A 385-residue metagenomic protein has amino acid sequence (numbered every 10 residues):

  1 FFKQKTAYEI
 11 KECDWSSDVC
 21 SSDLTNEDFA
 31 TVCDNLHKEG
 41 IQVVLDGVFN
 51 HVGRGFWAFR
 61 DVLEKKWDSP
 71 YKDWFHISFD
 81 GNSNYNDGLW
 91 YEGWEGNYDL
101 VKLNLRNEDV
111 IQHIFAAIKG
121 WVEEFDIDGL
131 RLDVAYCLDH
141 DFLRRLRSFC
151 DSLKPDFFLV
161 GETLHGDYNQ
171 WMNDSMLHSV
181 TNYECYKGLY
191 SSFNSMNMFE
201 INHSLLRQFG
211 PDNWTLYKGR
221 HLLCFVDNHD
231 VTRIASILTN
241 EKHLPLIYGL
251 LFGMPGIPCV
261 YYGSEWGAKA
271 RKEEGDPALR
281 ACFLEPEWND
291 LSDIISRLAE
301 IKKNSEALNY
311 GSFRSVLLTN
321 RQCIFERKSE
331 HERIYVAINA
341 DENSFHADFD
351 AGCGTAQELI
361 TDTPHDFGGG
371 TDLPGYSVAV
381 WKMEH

Functional and structural regions predicted by a protein language model:
F1-C20: Single conserved hydrophobic/aromatic residue that forms the stacking wall/gate of nucleotide- or nucleobase-binding
S16-E124, L146-S152, N169-Q170: Substrate-binding/active-site clefts of carbohydrate-active enzymes
S16-N26, G96-I111, D128-C137, S192-M196 (+2 more regions): The substrate-binding groove and active-site-proximal loops of carbohydrate-active enzymes, especially glycoside
D18, A30, N35, L244 (+3 more regions): Carbohydrate-interacting/catalytic domains
C33, H37, H51, L63 (+6 more regions): Active-site-proximal helices and loops of the catalytic beta/alpha 8
V43-L45, L130, L159-G161, T181 (+2 more regions): Hydrophobic faces of well-ordered beta-strands that scaffold small-molecule active sites in alpha/beta enzyme cores
H51, I114-H140, C224, N228: Active-site groove signature of glycoside hydrolases
N202-K272, N289-D290: Substrate-binding clefts and catalytic carboxylate motifs of secreted carbohydrate-active enzymes
